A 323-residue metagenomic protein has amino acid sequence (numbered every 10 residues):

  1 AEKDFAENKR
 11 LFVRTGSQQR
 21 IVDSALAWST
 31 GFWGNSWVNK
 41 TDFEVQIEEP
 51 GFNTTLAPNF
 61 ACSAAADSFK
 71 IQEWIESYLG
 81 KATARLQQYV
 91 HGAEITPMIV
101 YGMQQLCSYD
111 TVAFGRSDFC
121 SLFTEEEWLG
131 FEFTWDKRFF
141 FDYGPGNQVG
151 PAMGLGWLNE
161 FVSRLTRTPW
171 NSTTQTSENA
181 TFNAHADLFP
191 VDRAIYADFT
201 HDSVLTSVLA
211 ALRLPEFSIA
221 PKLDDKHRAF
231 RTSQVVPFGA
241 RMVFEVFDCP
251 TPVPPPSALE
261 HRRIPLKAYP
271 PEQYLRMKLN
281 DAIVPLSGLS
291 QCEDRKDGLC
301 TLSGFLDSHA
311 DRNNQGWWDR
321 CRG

Functional and structural regions predicted by a protein language model:
A1-F12, G16-Y196, T200-G323: Signature for phosphate-centric chemistry
